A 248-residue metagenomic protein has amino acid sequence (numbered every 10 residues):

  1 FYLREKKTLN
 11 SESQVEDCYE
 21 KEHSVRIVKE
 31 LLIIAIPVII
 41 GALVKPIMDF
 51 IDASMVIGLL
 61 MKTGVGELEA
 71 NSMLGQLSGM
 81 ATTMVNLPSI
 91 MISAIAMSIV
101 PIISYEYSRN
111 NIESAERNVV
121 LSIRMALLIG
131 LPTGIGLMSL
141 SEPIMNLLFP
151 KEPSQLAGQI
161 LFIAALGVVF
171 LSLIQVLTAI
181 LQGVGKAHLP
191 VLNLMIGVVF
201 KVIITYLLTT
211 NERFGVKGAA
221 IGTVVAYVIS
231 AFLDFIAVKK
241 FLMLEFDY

Functional and structural regions predicted by a protein language model:
F1, H188, V198-A231: Membrane-interface helix-loop junctions in multi-pass transport and translocation proteins
F1-Y19, A53, Y227-Y248: C-terminal transmembrane helix end/exit motif
V28, L32, S78, N111-L128 (+2 more regions): Interfacial transmembrane-helix starts/ends
V44, A70-I92, R124-M125: Alpha-helical transmembrane segments of polytopic membrane transporters and translocases
S89-R109: Helix-loop junctions and terminal segments of transmembrane helices in multi-pass membrane transport/translocation
R109, G183-V184, T210-R213: Helix-loop interface residues and adjacent transmembrane-helix termini in multi-pass membrane transporters, primarily
M138-V168: Interfacial segments at transmembrane-helix termini and the short loops linking adjacent helices
L166-I196, L207: Membrane-interface junctions at transmembrane-helix termini in multi-pass inner-membrane proteins
